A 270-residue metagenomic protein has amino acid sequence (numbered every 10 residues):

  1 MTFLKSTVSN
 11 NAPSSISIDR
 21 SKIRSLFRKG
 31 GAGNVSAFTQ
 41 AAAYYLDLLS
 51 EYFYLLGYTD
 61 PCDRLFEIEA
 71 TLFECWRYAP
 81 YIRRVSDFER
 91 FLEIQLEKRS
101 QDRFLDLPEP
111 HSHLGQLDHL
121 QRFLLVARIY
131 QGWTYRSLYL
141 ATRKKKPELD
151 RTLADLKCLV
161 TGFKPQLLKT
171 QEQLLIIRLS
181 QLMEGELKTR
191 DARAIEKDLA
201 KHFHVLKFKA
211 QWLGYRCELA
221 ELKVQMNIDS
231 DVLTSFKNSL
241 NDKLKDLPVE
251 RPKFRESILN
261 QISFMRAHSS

Functional and structural regions predicted by a protein language model:
P13-S21, S25-E51, R122: A short, charge-rich alpha-helical start-of-domain segment used by transcription regulators
S25-K29, L105-L117, F163-K169, A194-A200: Short amphipathic alpha-helical boundary/capping segments
R28-A32, L55-T59, I68-D87, F104-D106 (+1 more regions): Sigma70-family region 2
G30, Y45, L49, F53 (+3 more regions): Short, small-hydrophobic-rich alpha-helical interface motif
L49, F53, C75-A79, L96-F104 (+3 more regions): Hydrophobic recognition helices of helix-based DNA-binding modules
G115-Y139, K169-L213: Short amphipathic alpha helix immediately N-terminal
Y139-L167, L199-Y215, E221, S230-D242: DNA-recognition helix of helix-turn-helix
I176, E184-K188, Y215-E256: A short, acidic loop/turn at secondary-structure junctions
